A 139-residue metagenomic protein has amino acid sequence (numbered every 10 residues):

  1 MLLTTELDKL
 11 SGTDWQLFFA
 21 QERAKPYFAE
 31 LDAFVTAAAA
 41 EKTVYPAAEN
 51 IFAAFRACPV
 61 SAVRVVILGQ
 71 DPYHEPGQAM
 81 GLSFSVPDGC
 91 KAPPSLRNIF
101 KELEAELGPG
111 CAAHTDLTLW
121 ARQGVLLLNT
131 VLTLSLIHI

Functional and structural regions predicted by a protein language model:
M1-A92, D116: Active-site and ligand/interface coordination hotspots across diverse enzymes and nucleic-acid-associated assemblies
P72-H74, L132-S135: Short, solvent-exposed loop/turn segments at secondary-structure junctions
K91-G108: A gly/proline- and charged-residue-enriched helix-loop-helix capping module
E106-T118: Short helix-to-loop capping/linker segments positioned immediately adjacent to catalytic or ligand/cofactor-binding
G124: A residue-level signal for beta-strand positions that form part of recognition/binding surfaces within mature
I137-I139: Conserved small/polar residues in nucleotide/adenosyl-binding loops
